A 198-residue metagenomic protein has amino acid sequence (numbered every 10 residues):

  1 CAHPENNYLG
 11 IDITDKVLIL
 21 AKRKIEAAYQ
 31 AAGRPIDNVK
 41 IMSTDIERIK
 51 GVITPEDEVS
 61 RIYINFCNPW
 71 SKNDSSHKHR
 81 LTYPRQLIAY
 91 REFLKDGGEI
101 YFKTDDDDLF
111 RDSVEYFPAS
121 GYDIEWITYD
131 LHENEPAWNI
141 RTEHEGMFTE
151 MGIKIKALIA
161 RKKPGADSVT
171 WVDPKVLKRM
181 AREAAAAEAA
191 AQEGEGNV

Functional and structural regions predicted by a protein language model:
C1-E5: Conserved SAM-binding loop of SAM-dependent methyltransferases across substrates and taxa, primarily the Class I
N6-I11: Short beta-strand element of Class I
T14-D15: Conserved SAM/SAH-binding beta-strand->alpha-helix loop
K22-R61: S-adenosyl-L-methionine
E47, V59-L81: A short SAM/SAH-binding and catalytic strip from SAM-dependent methyltransferases
N73-S76, Y101-S120: Conserved class I S-adenosyl-L-methionine
K78-E99: A short glycine-rich, Lys/Arg-flanked "PGG" loop and its adjoining helix->strand segment in the class I
R111-V198: Class I S-adenosyl-L-methionine
